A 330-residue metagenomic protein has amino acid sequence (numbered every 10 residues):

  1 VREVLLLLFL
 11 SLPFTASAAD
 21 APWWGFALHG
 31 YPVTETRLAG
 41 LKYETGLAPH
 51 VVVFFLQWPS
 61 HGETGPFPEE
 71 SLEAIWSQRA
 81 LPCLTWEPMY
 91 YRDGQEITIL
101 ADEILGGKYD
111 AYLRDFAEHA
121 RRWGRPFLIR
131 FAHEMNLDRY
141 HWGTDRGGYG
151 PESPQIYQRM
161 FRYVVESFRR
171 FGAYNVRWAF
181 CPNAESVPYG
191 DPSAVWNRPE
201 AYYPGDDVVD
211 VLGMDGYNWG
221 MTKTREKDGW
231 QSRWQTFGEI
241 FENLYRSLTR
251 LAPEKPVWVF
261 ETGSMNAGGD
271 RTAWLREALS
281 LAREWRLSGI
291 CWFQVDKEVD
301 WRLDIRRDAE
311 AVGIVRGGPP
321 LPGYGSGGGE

Functional and structural regions predicted by a protein language model:
E3-T15: Sec-dependent N-terminal signal peptides
A19-A111, S264-N266, C291: N-terminal substrate-binding region of glycoside hydrolase catalytic domains
A19-P32, F127, K255-E330: Substrate-binding cleft of secreted/luminal carbohydrate-active enzymes
A27-L28, F161, V165-N197, E254-A267 (+1 more regions): Aromatic-lined carbohydrate-recognition surfaces of secreted/lumenal glycan-active proteins
L38-A48, P66-L84, D115-G124, A201-D207 (+2 more regions): Acidic (Asp/Glu)-rich catalytic clusters
G62-G65, E69-V176, F180: Substrate-binding cleft of extracellular glycoside hydrolase catalytic domains
P66-E87, D207-A267: Glycoside hydrolase catalytic-domain groove-lining segments
N183-G213, G269-L279: Substrate-binding cleft/loops of secretory-pathway carbohydrate-active enzymes
